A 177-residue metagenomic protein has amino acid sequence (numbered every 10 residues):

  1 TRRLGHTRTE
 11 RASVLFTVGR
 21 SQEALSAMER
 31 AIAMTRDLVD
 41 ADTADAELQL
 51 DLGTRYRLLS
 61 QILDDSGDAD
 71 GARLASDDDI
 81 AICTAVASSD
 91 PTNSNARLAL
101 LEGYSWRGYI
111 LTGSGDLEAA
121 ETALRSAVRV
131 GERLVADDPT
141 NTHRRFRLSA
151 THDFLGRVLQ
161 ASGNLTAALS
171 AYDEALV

Functional and structural regions predicted by a protein language model:
T1, R36-Q49, T84-R97, E132-R145: Flexible helix-coil transition and linker loops at the boundaries of alpha-helical arrays
R2-T7, L165-A167, D173-V177: Low-complexity/repetitive intrinsically disordered segments
L4-L15, A27, M34, Q49-L63 (+7 more regions): TPR/Sel1-like alpha-solenoid repeat signature
A12-G19, L38, D42, S60-G67 (+6 more regions): Secondary-structure edge/capping motif, primarily at the C-terminal ends of alpha-helices and the immediately following
Q22, S26, A44, R57 (+4 more regions): Generic alpha-helical structural signal
